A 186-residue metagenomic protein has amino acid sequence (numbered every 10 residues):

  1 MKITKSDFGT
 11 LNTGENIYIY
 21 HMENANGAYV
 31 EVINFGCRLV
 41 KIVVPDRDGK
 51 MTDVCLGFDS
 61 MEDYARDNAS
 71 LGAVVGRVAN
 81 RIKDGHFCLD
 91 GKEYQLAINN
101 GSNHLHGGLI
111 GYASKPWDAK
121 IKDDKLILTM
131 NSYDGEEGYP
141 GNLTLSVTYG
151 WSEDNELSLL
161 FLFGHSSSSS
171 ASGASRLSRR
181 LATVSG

Functional and structural regions predicted by a protein language model:
M1-G186: Surface-exposed acidic/polar loop and edge beta-strand patches at domain peripheries
